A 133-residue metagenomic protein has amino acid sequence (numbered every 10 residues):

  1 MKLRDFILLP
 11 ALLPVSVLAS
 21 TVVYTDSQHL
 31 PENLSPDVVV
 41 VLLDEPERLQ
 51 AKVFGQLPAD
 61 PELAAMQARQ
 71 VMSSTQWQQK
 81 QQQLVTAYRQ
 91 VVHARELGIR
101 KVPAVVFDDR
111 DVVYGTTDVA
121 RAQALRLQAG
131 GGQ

Functional and structural regions predicted by a protein language model:
K2-L9: Sec-dependent signal peptide recognition, specifically the positively charged N-region followed immediately by
P14-S16: N-terminal signal peptide c-region/cleavage motif recognized by signal peptidases
L18-Q56: Local sequence-structure signature of Cys/Sec-based thiol-disulfide redox active-site neighborhoods
A59-M66: Short, mixed-charge low-complexity intrinsically disordered segments
Q67-Q76: Acidic/histidine-rich, surface-exposed loop or edge segments in extracytoplasmic proteins
Q76-I99: Thioredoxin-like thiol-disulfide oxidoreductase module
P103-V112: A short, hydrophobic beta-strand/beta-hairpin element that forms part of a small beta-sheet core
G115-Q133: C-terminal partner/receptor-binding element of secreted or periplasmic proteins
